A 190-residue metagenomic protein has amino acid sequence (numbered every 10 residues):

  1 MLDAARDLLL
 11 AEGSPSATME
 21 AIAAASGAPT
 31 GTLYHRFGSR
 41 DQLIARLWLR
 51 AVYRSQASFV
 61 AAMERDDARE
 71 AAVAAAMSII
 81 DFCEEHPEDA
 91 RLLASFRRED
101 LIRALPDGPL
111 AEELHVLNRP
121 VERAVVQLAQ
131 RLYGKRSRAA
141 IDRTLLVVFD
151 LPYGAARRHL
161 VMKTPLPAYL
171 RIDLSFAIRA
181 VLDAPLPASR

Functional and structural regions predicted by a protein language model:
M1-A5, I22, L43, L47-F59 (+1 more regions): Generic hydrophobic, amphipathic alpha-helix propensity
A4, L8-Q42, R46: Helix-turn-helix
A4-A11, R54, S58-R65, L151-H159: Solvent-exposed, amphipathic alpha-helical segments
T18, R91-S95, I102, T164: Short, hydrophobic secondary-structure boundary micro-motifs
F37, S95-L101, D150: Short helix-capping/turn signature of helix-turn-helix
R46, V60-D89, V148: Hydrophobic alpha-helical connector segments
Q56, V60, L92, L101-G134 (+2 more regions): Amphipathic alpha-helical packing segments from all-alpha helical-bundle domains
F82-E85, Q127, R131, L145-P167 (+1 more regions): Amphipathic C-terminal alpha-helical segment
